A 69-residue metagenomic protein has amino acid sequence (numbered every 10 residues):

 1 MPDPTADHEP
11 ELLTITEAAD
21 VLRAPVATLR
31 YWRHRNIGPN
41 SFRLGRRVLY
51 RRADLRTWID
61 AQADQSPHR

Functional and structural regions predicted by a protein language model:
M1-T5, S66-R69: Short intrinsically disordered terminal tails
P2-Y31: Polyanion-binding surface elements
A27-R30, L44, A53, S66: Intrinsically disordered, low-complexity regions enriched in serine, threonine, proline and polar/charged residues
H34-R35, D60: Residue-level detection of the helix-turn-helix DNA-binding "recognition helix"
S41-V48: Short Lys/Arg-enriched helix C-cap and helix-to-coil transition segments that create basic nucleic-acid-contact patches
A53-R69: A short, Lys/Arg-enriched interface patch at domain edges and termini
